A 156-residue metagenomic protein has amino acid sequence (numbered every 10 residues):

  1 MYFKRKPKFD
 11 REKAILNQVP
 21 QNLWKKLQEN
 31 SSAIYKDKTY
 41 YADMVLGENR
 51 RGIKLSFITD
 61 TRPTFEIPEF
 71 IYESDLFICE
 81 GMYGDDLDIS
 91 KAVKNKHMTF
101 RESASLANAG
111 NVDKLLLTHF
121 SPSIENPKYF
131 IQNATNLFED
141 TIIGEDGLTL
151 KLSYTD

Functional and structural regions predicted by a protein language model:
M1-F57, T61-Y72, L76-I78: Active-site-proximal loop/helix segment associated with metal-binding centers of metalloenzymes
P63-D156: Binuclear metal-ion centers of metallo-dependent hydrolases, dominated by the metallo-beta-lactamase
